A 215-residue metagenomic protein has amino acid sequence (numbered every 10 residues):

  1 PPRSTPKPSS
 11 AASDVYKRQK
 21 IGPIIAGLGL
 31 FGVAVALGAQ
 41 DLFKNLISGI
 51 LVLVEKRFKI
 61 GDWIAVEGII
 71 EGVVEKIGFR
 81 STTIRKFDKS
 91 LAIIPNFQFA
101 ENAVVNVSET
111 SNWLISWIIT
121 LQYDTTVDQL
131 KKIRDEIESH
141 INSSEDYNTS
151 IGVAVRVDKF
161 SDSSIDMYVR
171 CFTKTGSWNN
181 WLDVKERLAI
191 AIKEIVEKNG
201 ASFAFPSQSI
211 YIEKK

Functional and structural regions predicted by a protein language model:
P1-A12, Y16: Single conserved hydrophobic/aromatic residue that forms the stacking wall/gate of nucleotide- or nucleobase-binding
S13, R18, F43, G61 (+5 more regions): Residue-level signature of catalytic and energy-coupling elements of molecular machines, predominantly ATP/GTP-dependent
Q19-L30: Membrane-water interface of transmembrane alpha-helices in multipass transporters/channels
P23-I24, D41-L53: Membrane-spanning helices that line or support transport/gating and their immediate boundary helices in channels
F31-A39: Hydrophobic alpha-helical membrane-associated segments
G38-L42, D124: Hydrophobic transmembrane alpha-helical segments of multi-pass transport and channel proteins
I50-T149: Soluble accessory domains appended to multi-pass membrane transport proteins
V105-V107, W113-S116, L121-K215: Solvent-exposed, non-transmembrane regulatory segments of membrane-associated proteins
